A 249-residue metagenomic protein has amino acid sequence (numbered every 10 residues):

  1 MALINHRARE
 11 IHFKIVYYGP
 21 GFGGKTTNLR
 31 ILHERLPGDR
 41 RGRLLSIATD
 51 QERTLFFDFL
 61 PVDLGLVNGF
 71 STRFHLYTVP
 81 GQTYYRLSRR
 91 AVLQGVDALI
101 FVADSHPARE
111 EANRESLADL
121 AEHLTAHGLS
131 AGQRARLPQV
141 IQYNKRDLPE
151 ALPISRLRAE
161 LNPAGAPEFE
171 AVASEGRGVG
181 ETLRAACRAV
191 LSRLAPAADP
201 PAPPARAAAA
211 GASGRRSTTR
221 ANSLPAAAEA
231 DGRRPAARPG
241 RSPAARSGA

Functional and structural regions predicted by a protein language model:
M1-D50: Conserved G1/Walker A P-loop phosphate-binding module
F22, Q82-T83, H106-A108, K145-P149 (+1 more regions): Conserved nucleotide-binding/hydrolysis micro-motifs of P-loop NTPases
R43-L87: Switch I (G2) and immediately adjacent beta-strands of P-loop GTPase domains
Y85-A108: Inter-motif core of Ras-like GTPase G domains
V96-V102, T125-D147, L161-A171: Conserved beta-strand/loop subsegment of P-loop NTPase cores
A108-G132: Amphipathic helical hotspot of TIR/SEFIR-family domains
V140, R146-D199: Canonical P-loop GTPase G-domain recognition
P200-A249: Low-complexity, Pro/Ser/Thr/Gly/Ala-rich intrinsically disordered linkers and tails that serve as
